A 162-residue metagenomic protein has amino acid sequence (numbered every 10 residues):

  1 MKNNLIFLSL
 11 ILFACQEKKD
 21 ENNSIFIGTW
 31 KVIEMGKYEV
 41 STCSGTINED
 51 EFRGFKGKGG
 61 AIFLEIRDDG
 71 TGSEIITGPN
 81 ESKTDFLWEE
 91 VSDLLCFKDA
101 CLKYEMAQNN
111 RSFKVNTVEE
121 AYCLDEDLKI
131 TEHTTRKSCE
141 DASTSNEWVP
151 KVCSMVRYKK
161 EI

Functional and structural regions predicted by a protein language model:
K2-L8: Sec-dependent signal peptide recognition, specifically the positively charged N-region followed immediately by
F13-A14: C-terminal motif of bacterial Sec signal peptides marking the signal peptidase cleavage site
E17-T84, V91-I162: Lipid interaction determinants
